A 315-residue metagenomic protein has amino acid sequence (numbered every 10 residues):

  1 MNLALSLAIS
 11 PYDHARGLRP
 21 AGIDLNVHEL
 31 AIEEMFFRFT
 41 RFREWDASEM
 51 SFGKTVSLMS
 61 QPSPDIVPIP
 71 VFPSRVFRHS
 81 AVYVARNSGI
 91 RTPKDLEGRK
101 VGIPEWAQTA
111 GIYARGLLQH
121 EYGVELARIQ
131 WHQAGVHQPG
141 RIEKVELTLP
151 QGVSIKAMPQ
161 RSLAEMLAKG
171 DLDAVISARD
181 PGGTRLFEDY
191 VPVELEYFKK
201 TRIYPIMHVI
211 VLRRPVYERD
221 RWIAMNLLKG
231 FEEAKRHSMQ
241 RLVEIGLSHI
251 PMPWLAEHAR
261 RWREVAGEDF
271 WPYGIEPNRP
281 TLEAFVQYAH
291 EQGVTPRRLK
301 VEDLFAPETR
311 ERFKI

Functional and structural regions predicted by a protein language model:
M1-L3: Basic/polar N-terminal segments that are highly enriched at the extreme N-terminus, encompassing both cleavable
S6-I9, D13-A127, W131-Q138: Short, glycine-/small- and polar/acidic-enriched structural segments that line small-molecule recognition paths
V27-R38, R91, I129-E165, K300-R310: Short helix-initiation/N-cap motifs at beta->coil->alpha
S63-D65, R185-Y190, E311-K314: Short low-complexity, flexible loop/linker segments enriched in glycine and/or proline with clustered acidic
I142-V243: Pocket-lining segment of extracytoplasmic ligand-binding domains
V211, Y217-E291: Secondary-structure end/capping motifs
G274-I315: Long, low-complexity C-terminal extensions of enzymes
